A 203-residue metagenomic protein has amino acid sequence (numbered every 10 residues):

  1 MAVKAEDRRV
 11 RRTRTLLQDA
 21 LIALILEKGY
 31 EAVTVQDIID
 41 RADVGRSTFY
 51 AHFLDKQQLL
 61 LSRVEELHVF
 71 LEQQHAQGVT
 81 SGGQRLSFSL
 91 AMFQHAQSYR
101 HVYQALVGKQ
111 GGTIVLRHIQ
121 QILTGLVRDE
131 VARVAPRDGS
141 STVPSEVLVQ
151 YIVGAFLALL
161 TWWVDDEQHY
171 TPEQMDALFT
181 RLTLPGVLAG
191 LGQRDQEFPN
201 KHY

Functional and structural regions predicted by a protein language model:
M1-R11, D138, L191-Y203: N-terminal intrinsically disordered/low-complexity leader segments
E6, T13-L16, P144: N-terminal positioning helix adjacent to the helix-turn-helix/winged-helix DNA-binding module
R12-A23, E27, R41, Q58-G78 (+3 more regions): Alpha-helical structural segments
L24-Q58: Helix-turn-helix
G82-H101, Q150, G154, A158: Amphipathic alpha-helical segments that line or abut small-molecule/effector binding pockets and mediate allosteric
G111-R137, E146-L157, L188: Amphipathic alpha-helical packing segments from all-alpha helical-bundle domains
A132, E146, A158, W162-Y203: C-terminal peripheral helix-coil segments that are non-catalytic and often amphipathic
